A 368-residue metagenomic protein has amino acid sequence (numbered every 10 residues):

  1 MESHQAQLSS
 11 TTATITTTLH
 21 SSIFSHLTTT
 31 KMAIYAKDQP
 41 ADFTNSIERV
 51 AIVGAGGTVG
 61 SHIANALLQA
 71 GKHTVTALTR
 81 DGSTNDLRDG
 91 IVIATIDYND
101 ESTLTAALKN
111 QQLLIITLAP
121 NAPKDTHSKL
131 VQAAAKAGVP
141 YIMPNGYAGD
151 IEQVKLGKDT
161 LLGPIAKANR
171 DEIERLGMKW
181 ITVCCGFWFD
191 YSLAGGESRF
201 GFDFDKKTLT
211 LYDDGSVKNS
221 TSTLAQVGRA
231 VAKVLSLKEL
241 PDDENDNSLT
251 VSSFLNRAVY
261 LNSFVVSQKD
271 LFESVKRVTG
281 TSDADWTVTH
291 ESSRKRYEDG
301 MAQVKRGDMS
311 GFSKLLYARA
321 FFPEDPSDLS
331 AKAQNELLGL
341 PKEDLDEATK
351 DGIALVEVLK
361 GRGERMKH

Functional and structural regions predicted by a protein language model:
M1-E48, E357-H368: Eukaryotic N-terminal low-complexity, Ser/Thr- and Lys/Arg-rich leader segments that predominantly function as
A33-T74, L78-R88, N99-S102, A137 (+2 more regions): Oxidoreductase cofactor-interface core, primarily capturing Rossmann-like NAD(P)-dependent enzymes
A51, A94, M143: Conserved Rossmann-like nucleotide-binding pocket used by diverse enzymes that bind dinucleotide cofactors
A94-Q111: Conserved Rossmann-fold cofactor-binding substructure of NAD(P)-dependent oxidoreductases
K109-P144, G163-E172: NAD(P)-cofactor binding segment of oxidoreductase domains
S252, A258-V259, F272-P326: Terminal hydrophobic/aromatic helix or amphipathic segment near a protein terminus
K332-H368: Amphipathic terminal alpha-helices
